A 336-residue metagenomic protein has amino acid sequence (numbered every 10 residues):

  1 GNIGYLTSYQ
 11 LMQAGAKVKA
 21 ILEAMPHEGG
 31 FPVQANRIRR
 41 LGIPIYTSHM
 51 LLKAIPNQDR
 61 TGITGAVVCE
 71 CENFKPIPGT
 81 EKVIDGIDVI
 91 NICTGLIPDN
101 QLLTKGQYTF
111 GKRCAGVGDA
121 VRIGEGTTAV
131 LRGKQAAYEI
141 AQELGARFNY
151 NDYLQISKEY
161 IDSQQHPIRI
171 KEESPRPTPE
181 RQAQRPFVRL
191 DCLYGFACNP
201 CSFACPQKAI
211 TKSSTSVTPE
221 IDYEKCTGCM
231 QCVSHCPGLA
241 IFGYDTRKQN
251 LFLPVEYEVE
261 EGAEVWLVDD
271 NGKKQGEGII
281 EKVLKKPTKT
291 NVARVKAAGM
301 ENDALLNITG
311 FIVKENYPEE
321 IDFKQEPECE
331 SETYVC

Functional and structural regions predicted by a protein language model:
Y5, Y9-Q101, P179-Q182: A Rossmann-like FAD-binding core segment of flavoenzymes
P56, V83, I87-V89, T94-P98 (+2 more regions): Ferredoxin-type iron-sulfur electron-transfer modules and their immediate structural context
N199-E220, Q231-R247: Iron-sulfur cluster-binding cysteine motifs and their immediate structural context in ferredoxin-like electron-transfer
A240, D269-K274: Short, charged beta-turn/beta-strand-edge "cap" motif at the junction between a beta-strand and an adjacent loop
E258-E260: Short, well-ordered loop/turn sites that connect or cap secondary structure elements
K273-P287: Short beta-strand-centered aromatic/proline hotspots
K286-A297: Short, solvent-exposed secondary-structure boundary/capping segments
